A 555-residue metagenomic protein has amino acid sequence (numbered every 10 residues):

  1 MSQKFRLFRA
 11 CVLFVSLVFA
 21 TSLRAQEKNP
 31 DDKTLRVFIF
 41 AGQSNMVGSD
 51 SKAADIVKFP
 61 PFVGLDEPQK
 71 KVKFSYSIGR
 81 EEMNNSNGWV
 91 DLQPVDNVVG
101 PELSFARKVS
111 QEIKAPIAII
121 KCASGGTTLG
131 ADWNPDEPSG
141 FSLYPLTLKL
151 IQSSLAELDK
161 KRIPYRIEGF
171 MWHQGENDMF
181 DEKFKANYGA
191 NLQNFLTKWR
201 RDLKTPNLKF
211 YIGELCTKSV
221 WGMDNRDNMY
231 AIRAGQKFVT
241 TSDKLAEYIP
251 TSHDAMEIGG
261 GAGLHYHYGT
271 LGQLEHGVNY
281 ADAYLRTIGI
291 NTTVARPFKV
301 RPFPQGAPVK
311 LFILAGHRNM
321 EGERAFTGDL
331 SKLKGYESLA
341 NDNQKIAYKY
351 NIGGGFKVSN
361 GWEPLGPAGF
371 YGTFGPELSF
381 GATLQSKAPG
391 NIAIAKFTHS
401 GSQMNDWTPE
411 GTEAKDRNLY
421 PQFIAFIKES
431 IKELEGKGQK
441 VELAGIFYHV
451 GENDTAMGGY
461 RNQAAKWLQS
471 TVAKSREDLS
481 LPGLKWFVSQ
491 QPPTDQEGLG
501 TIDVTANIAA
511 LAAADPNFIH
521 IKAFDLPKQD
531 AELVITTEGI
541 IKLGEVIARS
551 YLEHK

Functional and structural regions predicted by a protein language model:
M1-V12: Bacterial N-terminal signal peptides that target proteins for export
S2-K4, L17, D31, G355: Intrinsically disordered, low-complexity regions enriched in Ser/Pro/Gly/Gln/His and often acidic
A10-A20: Bacterial N-terminal signal peptides
T21-A25: Sec/Tat signal peptide C-region and signal peptidase I cleavage site
Q26-K555: Cell-envelope and extracellular/periplasmic
